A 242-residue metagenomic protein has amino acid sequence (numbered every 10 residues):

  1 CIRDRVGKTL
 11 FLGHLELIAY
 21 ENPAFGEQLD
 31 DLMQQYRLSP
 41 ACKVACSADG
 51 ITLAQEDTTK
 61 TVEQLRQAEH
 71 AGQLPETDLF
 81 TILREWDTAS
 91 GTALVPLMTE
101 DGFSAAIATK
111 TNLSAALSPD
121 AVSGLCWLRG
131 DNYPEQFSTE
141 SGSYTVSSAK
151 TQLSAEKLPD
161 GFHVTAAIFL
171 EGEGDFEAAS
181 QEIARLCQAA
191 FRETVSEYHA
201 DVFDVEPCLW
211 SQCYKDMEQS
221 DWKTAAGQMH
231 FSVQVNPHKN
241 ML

Functional and structural regions predicted by a protein language model:
I2-L242: Membrane-proximal alpha-helical signals and transmembrane carboxylates
